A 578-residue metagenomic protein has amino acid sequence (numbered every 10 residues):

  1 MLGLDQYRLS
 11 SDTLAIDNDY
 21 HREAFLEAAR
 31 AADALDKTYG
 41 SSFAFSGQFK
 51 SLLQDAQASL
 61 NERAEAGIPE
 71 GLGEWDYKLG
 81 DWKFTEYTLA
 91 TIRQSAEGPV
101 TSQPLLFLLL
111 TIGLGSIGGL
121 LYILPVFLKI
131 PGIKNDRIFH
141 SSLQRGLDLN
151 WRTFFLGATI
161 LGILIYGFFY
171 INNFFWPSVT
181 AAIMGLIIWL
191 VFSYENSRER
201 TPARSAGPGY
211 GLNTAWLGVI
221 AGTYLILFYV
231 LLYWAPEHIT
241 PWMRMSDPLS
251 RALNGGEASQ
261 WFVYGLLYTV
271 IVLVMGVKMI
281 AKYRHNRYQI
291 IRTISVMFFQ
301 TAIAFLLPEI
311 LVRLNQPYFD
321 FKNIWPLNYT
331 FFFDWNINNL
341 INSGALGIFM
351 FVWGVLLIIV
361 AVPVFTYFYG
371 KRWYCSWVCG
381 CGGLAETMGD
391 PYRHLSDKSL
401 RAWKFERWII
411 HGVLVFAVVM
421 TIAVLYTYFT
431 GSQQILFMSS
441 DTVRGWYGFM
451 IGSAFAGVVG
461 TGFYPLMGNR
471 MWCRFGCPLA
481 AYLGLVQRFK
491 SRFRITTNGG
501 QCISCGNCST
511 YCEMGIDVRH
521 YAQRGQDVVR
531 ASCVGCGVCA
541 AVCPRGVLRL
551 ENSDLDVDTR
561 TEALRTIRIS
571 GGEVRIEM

Functional and structural regions predicted by a protein language model:
M1-Q526, A531, V538, G546-M578: Non-ligating segments of multi-cofactor redox enzymes
